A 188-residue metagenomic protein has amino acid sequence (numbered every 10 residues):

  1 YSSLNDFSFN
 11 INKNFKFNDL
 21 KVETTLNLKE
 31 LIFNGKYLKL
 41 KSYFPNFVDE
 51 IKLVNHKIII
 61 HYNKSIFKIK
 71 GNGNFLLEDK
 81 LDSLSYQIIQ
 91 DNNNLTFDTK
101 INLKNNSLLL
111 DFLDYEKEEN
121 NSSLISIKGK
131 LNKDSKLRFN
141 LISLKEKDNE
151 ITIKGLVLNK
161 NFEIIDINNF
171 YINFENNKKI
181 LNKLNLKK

Functional and structural regions predicted by a protein language model:
Y1-K188: Membrane-proximal interfacial segments on either side of biological membranes
